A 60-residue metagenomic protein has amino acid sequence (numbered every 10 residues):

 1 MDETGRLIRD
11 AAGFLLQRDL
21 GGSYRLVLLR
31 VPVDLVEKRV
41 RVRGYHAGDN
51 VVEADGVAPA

Functional and structural regions predicted by a protein language model:
M1-D10: Structural detector for short beta-strands of small beta-barrel domains
G5, E37-E53: Flexible glycine-rich surface loops and low-complexity tracts that mediate binding to linear polymers
D10-L16: Short aromatic-glycine-enriched beta-strand elements
R18-L20, H46, A58: A mature extracytoplasmic/lumenal domain signature
G21-V33: Beta-strand/loop nucleic-acid-binding surfaces
A54-A60: Short, compositionally biased
